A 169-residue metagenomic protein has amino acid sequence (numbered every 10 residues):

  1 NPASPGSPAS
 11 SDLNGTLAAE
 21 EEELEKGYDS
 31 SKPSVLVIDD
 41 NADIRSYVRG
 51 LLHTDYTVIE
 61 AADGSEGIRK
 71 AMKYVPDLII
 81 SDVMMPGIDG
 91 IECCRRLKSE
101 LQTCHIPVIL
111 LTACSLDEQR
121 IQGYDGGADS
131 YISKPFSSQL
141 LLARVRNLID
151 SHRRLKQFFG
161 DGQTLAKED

Functional and structural regions predicted by a protein language model:
S46-G50: Charged docking surfaces used in two-component/phosphorelay signaling
Y56-A62, K70: Short hydrophobic/Thr-rich beta-strand motif most characteristic of the beta2 strand and flanking loop of CheY-like
Y74-I80: Active-site beta3 strand of CheY-like receiver
M85: Receiver (REC) domain active-site loop signature in two-component systems and cognate sites in sensor histidine kinases
F136-V145, I149, Q157: C-terminal output helix
